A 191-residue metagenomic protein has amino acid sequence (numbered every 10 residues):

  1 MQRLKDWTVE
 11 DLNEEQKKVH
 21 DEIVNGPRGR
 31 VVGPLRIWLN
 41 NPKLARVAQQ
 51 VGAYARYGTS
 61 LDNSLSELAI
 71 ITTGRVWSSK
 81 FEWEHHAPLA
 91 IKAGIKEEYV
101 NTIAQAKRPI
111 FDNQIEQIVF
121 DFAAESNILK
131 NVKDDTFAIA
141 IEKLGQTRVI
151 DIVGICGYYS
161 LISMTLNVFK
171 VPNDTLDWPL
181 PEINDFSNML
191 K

Functional and structural regions predicted by a protein language model:
M1-K191: Hydrophobic alpha-helical segments
